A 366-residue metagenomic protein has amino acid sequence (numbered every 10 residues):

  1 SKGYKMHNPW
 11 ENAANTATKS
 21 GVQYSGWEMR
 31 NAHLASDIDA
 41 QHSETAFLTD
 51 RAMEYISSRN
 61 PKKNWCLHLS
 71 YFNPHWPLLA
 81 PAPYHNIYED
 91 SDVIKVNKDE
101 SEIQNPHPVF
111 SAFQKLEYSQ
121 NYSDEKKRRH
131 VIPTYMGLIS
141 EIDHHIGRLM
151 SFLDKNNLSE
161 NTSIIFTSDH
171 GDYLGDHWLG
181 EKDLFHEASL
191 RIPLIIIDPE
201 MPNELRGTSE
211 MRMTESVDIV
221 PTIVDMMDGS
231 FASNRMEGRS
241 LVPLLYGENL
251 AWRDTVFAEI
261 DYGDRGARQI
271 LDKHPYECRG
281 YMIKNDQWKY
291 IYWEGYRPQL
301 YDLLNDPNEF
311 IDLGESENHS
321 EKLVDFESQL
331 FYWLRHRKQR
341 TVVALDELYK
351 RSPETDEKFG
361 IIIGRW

Functional and structural regions predicted by a protein language model:
K5-M213, M226-R235, N318-E321, R351-P353 (+1 more regions): Active-site-proximal cap/lid insertion segments
M6-W10, H170-D176, V217-V220, D225-Q299 (+4 more regions): C-terminal cap/loop subdomain of S1 sulfatases and analogous C-terminal strand-loop tails that border
R51, R191, E215-M226, S240 (+5 more regions): Generic recognition of well-ordered alpha-helical segments
Y55-I56, M150, L245, L330 (+1 more regions): Hydrophobic residues within well-ordered, non-membrane alpha-helices that form the packing/core of soluble catalytic
C66-L69, Y88, I192-I195, I223 (+3 more regions): A short aromatic-rich beta-strand->coil structural motif
P74-P77, K95-V96, N203, D264-R265 (+3 more regions): Short, acidic Gly/Pro/Ser/Thr-rich loop/turn segments
E317-D346: A contiguous, mid-protein "functional segment" used to position or interact with cofactors/ions or partner subunits
T341-W366: An exposure/low-complexity boundary signal
